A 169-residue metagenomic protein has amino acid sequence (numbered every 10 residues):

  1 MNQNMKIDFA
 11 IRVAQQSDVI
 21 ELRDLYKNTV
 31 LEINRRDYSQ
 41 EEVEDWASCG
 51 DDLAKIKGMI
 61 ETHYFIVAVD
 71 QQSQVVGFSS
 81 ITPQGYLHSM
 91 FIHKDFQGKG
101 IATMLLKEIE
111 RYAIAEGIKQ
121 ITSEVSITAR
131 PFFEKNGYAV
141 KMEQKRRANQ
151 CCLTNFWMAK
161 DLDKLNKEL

Functional and structural regions predicted by a protein language model:
M1-I20, D163-L169: Conserved N-terminal entry element of GNAT/NAT acetyltransferase domains
V13-Q16, D24-D95, L106-E108, T128 (+1 more regions): Acetyl-CoA-dependent GNAT
T62, Y86, K119, C152-T154: Exposed loop/turn and edge beta-strand positions of beta-sandwich/beta-sheet ligand-binding modules
G100-A102: Conserved G/P- and acidic residue-centered "switch" motifs that form tight phosphate/ATP-binding loops in soluble
Y112, F132: Short alpha-helical functional segments enriched in proximate histidine and acidic residues
A113-S126: Conserved GNAT acetyl-CoA-binding A-motif
T122-E124, A139-W157: Conserved catalytic-core motifs of GNAT/GCN5-like acyltransferases
F133-E134, Y138: Conserved active-site tyrosine of GNAT-family acetyltransferases
